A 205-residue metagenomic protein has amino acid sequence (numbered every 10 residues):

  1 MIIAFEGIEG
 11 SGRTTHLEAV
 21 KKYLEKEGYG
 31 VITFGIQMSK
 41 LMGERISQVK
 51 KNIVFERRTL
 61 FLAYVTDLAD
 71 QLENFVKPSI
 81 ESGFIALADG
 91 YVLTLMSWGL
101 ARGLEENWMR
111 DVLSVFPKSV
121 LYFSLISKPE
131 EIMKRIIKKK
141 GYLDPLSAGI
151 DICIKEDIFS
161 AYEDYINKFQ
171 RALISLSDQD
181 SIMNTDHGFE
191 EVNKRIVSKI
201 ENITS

Functional and structural regions predicted by a protein language model:
F5: Hydrophobic anchor at the beta1->P-loop junction of P-loop NTPases
I8: P-loop (Walker A) phosphate-binding loop of NTP-binding proteins
S11: ATP-binding Walker
T14: Walker A/P-loop
K21, I137-S205: NTP-dependent small-molecule kinase module
Y29-S114: ATP-dependent small-molecule kinase phosphotransfer cores that center on conserved nucleotide phosphate-binding segments
L95-K168: A glycine- and Lys/Arg-enriched "phosphate-lid" helix/loop adjacent to the NTP-binding pocket of small-molecule kinases
